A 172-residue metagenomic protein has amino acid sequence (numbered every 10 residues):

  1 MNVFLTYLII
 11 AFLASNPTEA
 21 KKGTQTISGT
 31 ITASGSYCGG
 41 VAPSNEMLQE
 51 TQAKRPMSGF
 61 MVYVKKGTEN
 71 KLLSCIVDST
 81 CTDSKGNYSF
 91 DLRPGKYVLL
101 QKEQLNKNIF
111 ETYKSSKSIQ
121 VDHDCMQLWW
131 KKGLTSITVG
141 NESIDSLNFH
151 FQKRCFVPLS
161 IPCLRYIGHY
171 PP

Functional and structural regions predicted by a protein language model:
M1-I9: Sec-dependent signal peptide recognition, specifically the positively charged N-region followed immediately by
L8-G23: Bacterial Sec-dependent signal peptides at the C-terminal "C-region" and cleavage site
Q25-A33, G39, F149: A short, amphipathic beta-strand motif
S34-C75, P94, C163-L164, P171-P172: Short, ordered, surface-exposed loop/turn motifs in non-cytosolic proteins
D78-T82: Short beta-strand segments within Ig-like beta-sandwich modules, predominantly Fibronectin type-III
D83-D91: Short, surface-exposed beta-strand/beta-hairpin micro-motifs centered on an aromatic residue
R93-Q101: A short tyrosine-centered beta-strand micro-motif
L105-Q152: Structured interaction patches on ligand/partner-binding surfaces of diverse proteins
